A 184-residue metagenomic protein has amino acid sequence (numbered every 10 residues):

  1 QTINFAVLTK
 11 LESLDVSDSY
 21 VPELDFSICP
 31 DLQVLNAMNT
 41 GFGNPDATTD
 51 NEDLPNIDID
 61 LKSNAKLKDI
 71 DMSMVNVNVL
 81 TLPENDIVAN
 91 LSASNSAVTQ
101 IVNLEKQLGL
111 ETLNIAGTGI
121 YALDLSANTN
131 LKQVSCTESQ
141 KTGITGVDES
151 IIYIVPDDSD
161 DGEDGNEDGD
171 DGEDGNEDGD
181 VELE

Functional and structural regions predicted by a protein language model:
V7-P22, I28-D31, N36-N56, L61-K66 (+6 more regions): Concave beta-strand-loop units of leucine-rich repeat
P55-I57, D148-I151, G179: Generic structural motif recognizing short loop/turn segments at the entrances and edges of beta-strands
L104, G146-E149: Terminal, low-complexity interaction segments
D158-E184: Ser/Thr/Gly/Pro-rich low-complexity, disordered linker/stalk segments of secreted and cell-surface proteins
